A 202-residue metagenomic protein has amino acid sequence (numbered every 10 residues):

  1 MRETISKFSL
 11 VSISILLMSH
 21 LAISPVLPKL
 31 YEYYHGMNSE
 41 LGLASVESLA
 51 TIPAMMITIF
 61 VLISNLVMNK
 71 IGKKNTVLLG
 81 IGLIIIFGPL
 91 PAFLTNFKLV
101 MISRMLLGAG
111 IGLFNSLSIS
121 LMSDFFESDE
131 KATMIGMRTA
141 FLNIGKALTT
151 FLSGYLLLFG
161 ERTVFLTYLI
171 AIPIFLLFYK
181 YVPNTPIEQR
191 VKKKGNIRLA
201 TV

Functional and structural regions predicted by a protein language model:
F8-S39: Extracytoplasmic
L17, L21, G108-S116, A147: Small-residue-rich segments within alpha-helical transmembrane domains of MFS-like 12-TM solute carriers
L21, P53-L62, K146-A147: Residue-level signature of mid-helix packing/kink "hotspots" within the transmembrane helices of 12-pass Major
P28-I59: Extracellular/periplasmic helix-loop-helix junction of adjacent transmembrane segments in MFS-like secondary
T58-F97: Conserved MFS/SLC helix-loop-helix module at the cytosolic interface between two early adjacent transmembrane helices
F87-A92, L107, F178-Y179: MFS-fold secondary transporters
F97, S103-F141: Cytoplasmic helix-loop-helix junction between adjacent transmembrane helices in 12-TM secondary transporters
M137-P183: Helix-loop-helix hairpin linking two adjacent transmembrane segments in secondary transporters
